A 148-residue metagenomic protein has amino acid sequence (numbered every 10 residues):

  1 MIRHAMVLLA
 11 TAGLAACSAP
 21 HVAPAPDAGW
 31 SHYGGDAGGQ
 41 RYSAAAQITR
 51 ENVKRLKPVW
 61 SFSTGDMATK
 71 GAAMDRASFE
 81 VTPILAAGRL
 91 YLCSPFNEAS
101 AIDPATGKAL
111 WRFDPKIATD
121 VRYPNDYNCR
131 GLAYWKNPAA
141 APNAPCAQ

Functional and structural regions predicted by a protein language model:
M1-M6: Bacterial N-terminal signal peptides that target proteins for export
A15-A16: C-terminal motif of bacterial Sec signal peptides marking the signal peptidase cleavage site
A19: Short, conserved catalytic or interaction motifs in soluble domains
A23-M74, K108-R122: Aromatic (tryptophan-biased) beta-strands that constitute blades/sheets of beta-rich domains
D27-G34, D75-E98, P124-Q148: Repeat-blade elements of multi-bladed beta-propeller folds
P104-T106: Short loop/turn segments that connect beta-strands within beta-propeller blades
